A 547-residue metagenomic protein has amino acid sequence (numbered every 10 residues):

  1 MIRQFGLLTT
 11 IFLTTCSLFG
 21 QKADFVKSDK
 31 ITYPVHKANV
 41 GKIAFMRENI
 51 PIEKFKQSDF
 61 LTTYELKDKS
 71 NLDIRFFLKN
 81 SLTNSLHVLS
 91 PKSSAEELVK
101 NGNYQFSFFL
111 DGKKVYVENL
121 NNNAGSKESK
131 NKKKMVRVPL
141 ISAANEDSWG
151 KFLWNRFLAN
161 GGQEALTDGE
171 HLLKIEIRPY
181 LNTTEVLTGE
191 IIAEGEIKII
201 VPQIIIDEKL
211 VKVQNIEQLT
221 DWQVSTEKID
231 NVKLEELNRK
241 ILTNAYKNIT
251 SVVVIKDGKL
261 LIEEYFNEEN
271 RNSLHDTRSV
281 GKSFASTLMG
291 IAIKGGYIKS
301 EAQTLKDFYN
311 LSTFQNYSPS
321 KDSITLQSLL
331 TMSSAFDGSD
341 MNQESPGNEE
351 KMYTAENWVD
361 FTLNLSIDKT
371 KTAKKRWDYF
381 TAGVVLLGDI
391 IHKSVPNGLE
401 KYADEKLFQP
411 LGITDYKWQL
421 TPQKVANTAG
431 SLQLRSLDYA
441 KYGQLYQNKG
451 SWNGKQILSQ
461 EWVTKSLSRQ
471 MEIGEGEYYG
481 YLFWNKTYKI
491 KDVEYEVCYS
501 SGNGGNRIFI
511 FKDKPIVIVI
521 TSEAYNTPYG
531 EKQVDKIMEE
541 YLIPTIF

Functional and structural regions predicted by a protein language model:
M1-A23: Bacterial Sec-dependent N-terminal signal peptides
K22-D207: Beta-strand-enriched, solvent-exposed domains that form extended recognition/catalytic surfaces
Q105-L110, V115, R239-E269, F509 (+1 more regions): A short, well-structured edge-of-sheet supersecondary motif
Q214-V253: Beta-lactamase-like hydrolase cores
G258, D276-E301, L305, L329 (+2 more regions): Active-site SXXK
I293-N310, S394-Q419, N453-Q460: Short, well-structured active-site flanking segments
D307, N316-I413, L434-G450: Active-site-adjacent helix/loop patches that line small-molecule binding or acyl-intermediate pockets
T464-V517: Active-site Gly/Thr loop motif
